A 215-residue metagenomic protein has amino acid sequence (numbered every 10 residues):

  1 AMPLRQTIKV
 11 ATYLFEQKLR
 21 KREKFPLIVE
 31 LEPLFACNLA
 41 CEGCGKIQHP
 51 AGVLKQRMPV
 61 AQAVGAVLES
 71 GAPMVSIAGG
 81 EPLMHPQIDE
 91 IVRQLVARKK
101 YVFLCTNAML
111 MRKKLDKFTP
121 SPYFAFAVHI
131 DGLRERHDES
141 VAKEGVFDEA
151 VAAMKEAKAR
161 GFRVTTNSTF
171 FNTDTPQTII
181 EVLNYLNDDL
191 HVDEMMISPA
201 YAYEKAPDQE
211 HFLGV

Functional and structural regions predicted by a protein language model:
M2, M58-P59, H129-D131, E139 (+1 more regions): Radical SAM enzyme [4Fe-4S]-AdoMet core and its adjacent flexible, acidic and glycine-rich loops/tails across
P3-K117, S121-P122: Conserved alpha-helical substructure of the radical SAM core
E30-E32, A78, F103-N107, A127-H129 (+2 more regions): A cross-family glycoside hydrolase active-site/sugar-binding cleft signature
A51, P82, M109, L133 (+2 more regions): Residue-level marker for beta-strand->alpha-helix junctions and adjacent short loops that shape enzyme
K114, R136-S140: Short, charged, surface-exposed secondary-structure boundary motifs
Y123-F124, D193: Short, conserved active-site loop motifs that form the nucleotide-linked donor/cofactor pocket
